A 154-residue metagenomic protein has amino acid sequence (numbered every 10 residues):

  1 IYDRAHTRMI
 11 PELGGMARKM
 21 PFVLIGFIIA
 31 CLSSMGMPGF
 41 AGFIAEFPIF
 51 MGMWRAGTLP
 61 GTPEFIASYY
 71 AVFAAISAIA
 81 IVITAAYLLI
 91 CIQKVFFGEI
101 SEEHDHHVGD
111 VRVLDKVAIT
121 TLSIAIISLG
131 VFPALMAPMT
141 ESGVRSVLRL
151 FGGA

Functional and structural regions predicted by a protein language model:
I1-G57, E64-T84, H106-A125: Interfacial and helix-entry/exit segments of alpha-helical transmembrane bundles in multi-pass inner-membrane proteins
I10, A17-I25, L88-A154: Cytoplasmic/organellar membrane-interface segments at the starts of transmembrane helices in multi-pass inner-membrane
